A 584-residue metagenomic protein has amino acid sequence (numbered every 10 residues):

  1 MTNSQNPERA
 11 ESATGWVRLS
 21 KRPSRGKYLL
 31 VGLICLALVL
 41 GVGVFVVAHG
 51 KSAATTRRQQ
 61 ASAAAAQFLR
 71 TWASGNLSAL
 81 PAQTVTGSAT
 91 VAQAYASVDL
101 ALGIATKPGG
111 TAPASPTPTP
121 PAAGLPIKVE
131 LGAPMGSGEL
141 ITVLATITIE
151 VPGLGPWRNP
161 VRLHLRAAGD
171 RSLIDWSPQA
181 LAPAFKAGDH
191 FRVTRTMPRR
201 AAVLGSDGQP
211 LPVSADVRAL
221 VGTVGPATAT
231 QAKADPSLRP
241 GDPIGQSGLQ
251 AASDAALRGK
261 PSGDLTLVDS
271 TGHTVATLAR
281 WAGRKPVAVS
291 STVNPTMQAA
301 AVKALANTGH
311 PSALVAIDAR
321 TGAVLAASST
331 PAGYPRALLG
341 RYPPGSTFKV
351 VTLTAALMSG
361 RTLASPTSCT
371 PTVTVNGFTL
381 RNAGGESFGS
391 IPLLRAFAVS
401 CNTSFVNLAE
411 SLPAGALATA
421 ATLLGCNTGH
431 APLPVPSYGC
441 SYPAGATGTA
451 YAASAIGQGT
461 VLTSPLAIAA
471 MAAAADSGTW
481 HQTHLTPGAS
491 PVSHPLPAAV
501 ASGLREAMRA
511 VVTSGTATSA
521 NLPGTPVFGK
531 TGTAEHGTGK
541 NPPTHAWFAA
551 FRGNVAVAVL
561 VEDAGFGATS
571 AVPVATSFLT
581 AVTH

Functional and structural regions predicted by a protein language model:
M1-R25: N-terminal Lys/Arg-rich, disordered targeting/topogenic segments
T2, L38-K51, T84, S88 (+2 more regions): Soluble, non-transmembrane domains of envelope/secretory-pathway proteins that act on or interact with carbohydrate
W16-R70: Short, low-complexity N-terminal intrinsically disordered segments enriched in polar/charged residues
K51-S52, I104-A313, H545-A546: Extracytoplasmic/periplasmic proteins that interact with beta-lactams or build/remodel peptidoglycan
A53-A101: Core segments of small alpha/beta cavity-forming domains
Q59-R70, S78, A82, R218-G222 (+16 more regions): Solvent-exposed, polar/charged alpha-helical surfaces in well-ordered, non-transmembrane soluble domains, broadly
R200, L338-F348: Gly/Ser-rich catalytic serine loop of serine hydrolases
A276, S312-R341, A355, S359-D563 (+1 more regions): Beta-lactam-recognizing serine transpeptidase/beta-lactamase-like catalytic domain environment
